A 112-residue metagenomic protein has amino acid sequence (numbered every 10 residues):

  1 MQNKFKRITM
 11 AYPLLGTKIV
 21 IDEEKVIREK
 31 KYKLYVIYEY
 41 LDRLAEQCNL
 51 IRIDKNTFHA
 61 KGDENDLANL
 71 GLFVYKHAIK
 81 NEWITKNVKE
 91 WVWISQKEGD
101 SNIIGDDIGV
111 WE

Functional and structural regions predicted by a protein language model:
K4-R7, Y12-G16, I21-E112: Basic nucleic-acid-binding interfaces
